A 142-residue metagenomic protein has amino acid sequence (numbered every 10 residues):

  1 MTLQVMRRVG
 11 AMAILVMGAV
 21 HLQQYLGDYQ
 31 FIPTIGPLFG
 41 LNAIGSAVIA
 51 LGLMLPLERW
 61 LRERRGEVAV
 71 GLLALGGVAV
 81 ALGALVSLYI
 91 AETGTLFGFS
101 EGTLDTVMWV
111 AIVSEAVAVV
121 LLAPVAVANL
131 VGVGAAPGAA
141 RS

Functional and structural regions predicted by a protein language model:
M1-S142: Membrane-interface extramembranous regions
